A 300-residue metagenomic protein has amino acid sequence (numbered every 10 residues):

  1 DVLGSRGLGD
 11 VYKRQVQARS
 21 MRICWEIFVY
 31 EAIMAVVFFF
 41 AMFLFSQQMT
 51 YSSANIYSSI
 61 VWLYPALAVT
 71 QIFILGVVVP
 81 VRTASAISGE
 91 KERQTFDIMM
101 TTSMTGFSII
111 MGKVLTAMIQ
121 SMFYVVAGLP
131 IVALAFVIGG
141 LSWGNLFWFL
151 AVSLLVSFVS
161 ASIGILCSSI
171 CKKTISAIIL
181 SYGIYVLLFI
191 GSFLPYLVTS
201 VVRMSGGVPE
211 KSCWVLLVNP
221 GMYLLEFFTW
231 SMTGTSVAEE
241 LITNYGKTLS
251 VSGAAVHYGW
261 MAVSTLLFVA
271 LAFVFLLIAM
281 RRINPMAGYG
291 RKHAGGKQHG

Functional and structural regions predicted by a protein language model:
D1-Y12: Single conserved hydrophobic/aromatic residue that forms the stacking wall/gate of nucleotide- or nucleobase-binding
R14-I33, G259-A262, L266: Membrane-interface helix starts
R22-Q47, I72-L75, S181-G191: Hydrophobic alpha-helical transmembrane segments of multi-pass membrane transport/permease proteins
Q47-M49, A54, I190-V274: Terminal transmembrane helical anchor/hairpin motif
L63-G89: Long, hydrophobic alpha-helical segments
P65, T116-K172, L180: Secretory targeting signals
V79-M100, K113-V114: Transmembrane helix boundary and interhelical loop/hinge segments in multi-pass membrane proteins
G106-A117: Membrane-interface alpha-helices at helix entry/exit sites of multi-pass transporters
